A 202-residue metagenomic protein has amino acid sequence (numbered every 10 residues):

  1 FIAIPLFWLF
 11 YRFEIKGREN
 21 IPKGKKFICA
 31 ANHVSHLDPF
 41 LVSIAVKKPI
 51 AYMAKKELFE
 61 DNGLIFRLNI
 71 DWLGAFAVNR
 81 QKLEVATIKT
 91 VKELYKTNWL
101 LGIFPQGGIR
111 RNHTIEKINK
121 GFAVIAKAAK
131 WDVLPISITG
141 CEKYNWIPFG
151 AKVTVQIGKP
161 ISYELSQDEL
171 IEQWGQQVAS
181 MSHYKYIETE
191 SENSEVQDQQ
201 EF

Functional and structural regions predicted by a protein language model:
F1-Y11, R67, D71-G74: Short hydrophobic helices that act as membrane-entry/anchoring signals
A3, V42, R67, V91 (+1 more regions): Short amphipathic alpha-helical segments and helix-helix/interface helices
A3-H33: Helix-to-loop junction immediately C-terminal to a conserved catalytic motif
L9, G24, P49, W72-L73 (+2 more regions): Structured helix-beta-strand junction loops
F10-E14, K82-I88: Glycine-rich, highly charged phosphate/nucleotide-binding loops
I15-K16, F76-N79, Y163: Short acidic-hydrophobic, aromatic-tinged amphipathic segments that line or gate anion-handling sites
P22-K82: Catalytic core of membrane glycerolipid acyltransferases/transacylases, capturing the structured, soluble-facing
K25, A86-F202: Non-catalytic C-terminal accessory region of glycerolipid acyltransferases and related lyso-lipid remodeling enzymes
